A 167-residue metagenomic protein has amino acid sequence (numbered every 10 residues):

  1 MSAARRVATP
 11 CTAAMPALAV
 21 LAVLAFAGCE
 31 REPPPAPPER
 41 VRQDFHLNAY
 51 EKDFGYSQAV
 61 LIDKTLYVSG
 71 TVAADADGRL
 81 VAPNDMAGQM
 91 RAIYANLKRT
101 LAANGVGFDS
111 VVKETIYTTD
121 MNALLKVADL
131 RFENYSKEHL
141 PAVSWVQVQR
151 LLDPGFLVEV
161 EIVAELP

Functional and structural regions predicted by a protein language model:
M1-A17: Bacterial N-terminal signal peptides that target proteins for export
P16-L18, V23-A95, R99-V112, T118-P167: N-terminal presequence-like segments and the immediate start of the first folded domain
